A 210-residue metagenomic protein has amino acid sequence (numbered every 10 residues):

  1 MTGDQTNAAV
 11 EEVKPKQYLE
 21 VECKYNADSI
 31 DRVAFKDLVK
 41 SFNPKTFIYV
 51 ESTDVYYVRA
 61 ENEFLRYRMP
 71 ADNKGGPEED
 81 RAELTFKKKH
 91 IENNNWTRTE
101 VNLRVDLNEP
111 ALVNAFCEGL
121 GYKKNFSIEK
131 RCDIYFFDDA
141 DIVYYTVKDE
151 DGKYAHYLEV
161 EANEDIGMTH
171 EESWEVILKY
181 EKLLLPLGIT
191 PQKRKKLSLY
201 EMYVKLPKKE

Functional and structural regions predicted by a protein language model:
T2-D139, I189-E210: N-terminal strand-loop-strand beta-hairpin
N114, Y154-L158, W174-I177, E181: Hydrophobic, well-ordered secondary-structure segments
L120-H170: Conserved, surface-exposed functional patches that form binding/active-site neighborhoods
D165-Y200: Mixed-charge, glycine-accented linear interaction segment located at domain edges/termini
